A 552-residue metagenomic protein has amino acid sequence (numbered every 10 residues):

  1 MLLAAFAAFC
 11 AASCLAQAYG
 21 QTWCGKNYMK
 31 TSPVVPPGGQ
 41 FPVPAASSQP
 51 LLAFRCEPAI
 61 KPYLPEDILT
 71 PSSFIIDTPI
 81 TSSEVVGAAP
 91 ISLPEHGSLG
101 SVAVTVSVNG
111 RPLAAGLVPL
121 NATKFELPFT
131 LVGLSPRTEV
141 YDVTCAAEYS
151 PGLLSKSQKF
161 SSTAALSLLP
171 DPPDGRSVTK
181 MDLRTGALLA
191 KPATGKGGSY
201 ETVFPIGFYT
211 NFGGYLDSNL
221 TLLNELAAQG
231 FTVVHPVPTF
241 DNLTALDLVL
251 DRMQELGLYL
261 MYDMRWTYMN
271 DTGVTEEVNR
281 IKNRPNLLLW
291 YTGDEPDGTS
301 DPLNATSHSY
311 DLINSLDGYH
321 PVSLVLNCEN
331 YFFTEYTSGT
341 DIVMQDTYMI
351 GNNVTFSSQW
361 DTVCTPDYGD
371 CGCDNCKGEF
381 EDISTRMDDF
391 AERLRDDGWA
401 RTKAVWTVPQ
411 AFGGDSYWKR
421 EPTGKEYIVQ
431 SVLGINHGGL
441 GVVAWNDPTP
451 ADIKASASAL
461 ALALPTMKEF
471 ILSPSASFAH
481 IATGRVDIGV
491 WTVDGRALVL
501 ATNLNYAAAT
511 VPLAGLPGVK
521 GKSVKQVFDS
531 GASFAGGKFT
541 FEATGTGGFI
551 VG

Functional and structural regions predicted by a protein language model:
M1-A18: Fungal secretory targeting signals
Q17-D142, A146-G552: Glycan-processing catalytic domains of CAZymes
